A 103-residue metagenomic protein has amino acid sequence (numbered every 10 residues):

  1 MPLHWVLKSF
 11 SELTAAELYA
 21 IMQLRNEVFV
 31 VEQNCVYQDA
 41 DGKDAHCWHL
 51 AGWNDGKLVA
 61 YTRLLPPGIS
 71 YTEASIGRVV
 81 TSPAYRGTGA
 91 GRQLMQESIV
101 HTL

Functional and structural regions predicted by a protein language model:
M1-Y37, D41-W48, W53-K57: Short amphipathic alpha-helix that is part of the acyltransferase structural core
K8-F10, V79, A84: Short strand-loop junctions, especially beta-strand C-caps/beta-turns that link beta-sheets to coils or alpha-helices
L13, L58, I69-S70, A84-G87: Surface-exposed, flexible loop/turn segments at secondary-structure boundaries
M22-R25, R63, R86: Short, cationic motifs built from Arg/Lys/His that form the positively charged side of catalytic pockets
D44, T72-E73: Residue-level preference for beta-strand/loop junctions
A51, K57-P67, E73-V80: Conserved beta-strand in the GNAT
T81, G87-V100: Conserved acetyl-CoA-binding loop-helix of GNAT-fold acetyltransferases
